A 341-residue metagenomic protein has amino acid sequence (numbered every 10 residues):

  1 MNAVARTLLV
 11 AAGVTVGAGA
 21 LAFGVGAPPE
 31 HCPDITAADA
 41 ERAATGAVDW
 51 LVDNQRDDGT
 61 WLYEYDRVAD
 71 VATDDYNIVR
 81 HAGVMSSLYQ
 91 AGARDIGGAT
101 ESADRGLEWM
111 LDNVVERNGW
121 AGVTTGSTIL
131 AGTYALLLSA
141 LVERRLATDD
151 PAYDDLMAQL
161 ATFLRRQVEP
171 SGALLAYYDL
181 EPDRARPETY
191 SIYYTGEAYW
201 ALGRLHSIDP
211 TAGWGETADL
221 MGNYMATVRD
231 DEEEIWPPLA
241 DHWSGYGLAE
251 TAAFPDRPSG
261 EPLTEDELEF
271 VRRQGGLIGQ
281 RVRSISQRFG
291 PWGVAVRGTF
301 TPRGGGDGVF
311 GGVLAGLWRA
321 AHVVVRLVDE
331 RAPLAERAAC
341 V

Functional and structural regions predicted by a protein language model:
N2-V341: Glycan-recognition and catalytic cores of secretory/periplasmic carbohydrate-active enzymes
